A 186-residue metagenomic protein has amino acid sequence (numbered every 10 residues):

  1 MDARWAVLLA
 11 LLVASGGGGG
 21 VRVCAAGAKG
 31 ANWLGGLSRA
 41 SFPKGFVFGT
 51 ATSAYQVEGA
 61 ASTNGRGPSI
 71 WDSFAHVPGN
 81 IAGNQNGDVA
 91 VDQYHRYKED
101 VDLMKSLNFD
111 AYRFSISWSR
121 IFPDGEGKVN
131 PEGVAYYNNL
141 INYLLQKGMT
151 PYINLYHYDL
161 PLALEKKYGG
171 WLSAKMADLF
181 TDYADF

Functional and structural regions predicted by a protein language model:
D2, L11-G36: N-terminal signal peptide
D2-A3, G18, V23, P78-A82 (+4 more regions): Catalytic cores of glycan-processing enzymes that make or break glycosidic bonds
A6, L37-K44: N-terminal amphipathic alpha-helix/helix-capping segment at the start of soluble metabolic enzymes
G27, R39-A40, G127: Plant-biased, solvent-exposed loop and capping regions within N-terminal extracellular ligand-binding ectodomains
F46-F48: Transmembrane beta-strand segments of Gram-negative outer membrane beta-barrel proteins
A51-S73: Short, solvent-exposed beta-strand-terminating loops
G59-S62, Y97-F186: Substrate-binding cleft and catalytic face of glycoside hydrolase catalytic domains, especially the flexible beta-alpha
P68-L103, L107: Aromatic- and Gly/Pro-rich amphipathic surface segment
